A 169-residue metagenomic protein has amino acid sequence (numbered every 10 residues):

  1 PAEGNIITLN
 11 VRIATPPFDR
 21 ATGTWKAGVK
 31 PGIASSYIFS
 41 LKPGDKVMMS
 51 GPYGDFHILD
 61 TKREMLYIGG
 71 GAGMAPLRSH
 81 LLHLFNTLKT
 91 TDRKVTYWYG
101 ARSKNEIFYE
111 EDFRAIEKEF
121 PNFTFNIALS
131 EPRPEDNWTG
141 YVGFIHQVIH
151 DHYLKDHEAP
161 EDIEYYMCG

Functional and structural regions predicted by a protein language model:
P1-P43, A101-S103, A128-P132: Ferredoxin-reductase
R20, G54-K62: Short, Lys/Arg- and Gly-enriched loop/turn segments at beta-strand edges
L59-E64, E158-E161: Short helix-loop-beta connector
E64-I68, E164-Y166: Conserved beta-strand elements of the Class I
G70-G71, G169: A short acidic Gly-Thr/Ser loop motif
P76-L88: Histidine-anchored nucleotide/phosphate-binding helix
T91-G169: Reductase modules of NAD(P)H-dependent flavoproteins
